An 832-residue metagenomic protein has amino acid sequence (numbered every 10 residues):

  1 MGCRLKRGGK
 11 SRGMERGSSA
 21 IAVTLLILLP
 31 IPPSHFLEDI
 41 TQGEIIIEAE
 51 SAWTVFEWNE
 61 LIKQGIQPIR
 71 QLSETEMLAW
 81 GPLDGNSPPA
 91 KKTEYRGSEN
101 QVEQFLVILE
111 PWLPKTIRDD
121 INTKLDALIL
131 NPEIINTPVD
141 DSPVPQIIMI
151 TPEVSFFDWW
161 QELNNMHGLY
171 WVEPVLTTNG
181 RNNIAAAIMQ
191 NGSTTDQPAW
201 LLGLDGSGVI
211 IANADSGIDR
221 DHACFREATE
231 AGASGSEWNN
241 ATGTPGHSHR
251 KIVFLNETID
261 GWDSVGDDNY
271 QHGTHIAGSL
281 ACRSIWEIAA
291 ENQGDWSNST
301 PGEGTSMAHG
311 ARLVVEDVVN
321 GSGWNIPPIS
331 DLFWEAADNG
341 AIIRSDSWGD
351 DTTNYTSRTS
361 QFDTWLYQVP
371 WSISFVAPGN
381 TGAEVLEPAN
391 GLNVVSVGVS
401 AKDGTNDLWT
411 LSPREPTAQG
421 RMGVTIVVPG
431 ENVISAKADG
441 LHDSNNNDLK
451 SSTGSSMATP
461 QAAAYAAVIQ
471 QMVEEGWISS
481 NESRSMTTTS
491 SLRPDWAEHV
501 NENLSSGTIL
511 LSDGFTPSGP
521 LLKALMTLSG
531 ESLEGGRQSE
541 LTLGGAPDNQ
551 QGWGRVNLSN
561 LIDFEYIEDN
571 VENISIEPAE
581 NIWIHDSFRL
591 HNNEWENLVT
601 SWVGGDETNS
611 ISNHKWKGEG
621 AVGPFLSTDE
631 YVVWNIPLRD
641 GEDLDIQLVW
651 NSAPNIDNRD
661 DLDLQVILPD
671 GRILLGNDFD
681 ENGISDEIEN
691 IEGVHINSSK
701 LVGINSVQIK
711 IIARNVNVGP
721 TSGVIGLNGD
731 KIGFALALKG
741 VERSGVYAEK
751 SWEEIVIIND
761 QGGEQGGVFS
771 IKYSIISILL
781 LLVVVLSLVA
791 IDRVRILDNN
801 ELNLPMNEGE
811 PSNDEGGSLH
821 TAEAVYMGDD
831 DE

Functional and structural regions predicted by a protein language model:
W53-Q104, P111-I210, R226-E227: Autoinhibitory propeptides
P198-N325, N339-I342, T353-N354, V369-W371 (+5 more regions): Subtilisin-like serine protease catalytic core
T244-V253, E257, P388-Q471: Extracellular S/T/G-rich loop segment that most often corresponds to the catalytic His/Ser-adjacent loop
F333-R358, A377-P378, W477, V649: Short acidic, glycine-rich surface-loop motifs adjacent to enzyme active sites
D448-S452, P547-N549, D661-L736: Noncatalytic accessory or regulatory domains flanking protease catalytic cores in secreted, cell-surface, and selected
S479-S480, S506-I509, D513, P517 (+2 more regions): Secreted peptidase-domain scaffold signal
L521-K523, V632, V666-L668, L701-V785 (+1 more regions): C-terminal edge strands of extracellular/lumenal beta-sandwich accessory domains
R795-E832: Cytoplasmic C-terminal tails of single-pass
